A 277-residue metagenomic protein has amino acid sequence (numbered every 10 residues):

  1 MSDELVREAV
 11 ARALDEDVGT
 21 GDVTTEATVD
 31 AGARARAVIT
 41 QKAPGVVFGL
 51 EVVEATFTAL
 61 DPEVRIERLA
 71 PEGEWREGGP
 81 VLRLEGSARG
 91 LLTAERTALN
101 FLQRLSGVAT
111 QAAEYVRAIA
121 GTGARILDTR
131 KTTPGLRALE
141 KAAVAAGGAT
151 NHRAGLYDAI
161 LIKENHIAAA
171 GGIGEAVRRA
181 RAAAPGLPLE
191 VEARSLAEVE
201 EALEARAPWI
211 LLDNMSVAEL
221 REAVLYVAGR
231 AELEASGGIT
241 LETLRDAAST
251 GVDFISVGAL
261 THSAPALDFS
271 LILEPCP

Functional and structural regions predicted by a protein language model:
M1-A205, W209, A218-Y226, E232-E234 (+4 more regions): Acidic/glycine-rich phosphate/pyrophosphate-binding loops and surrounding catalytic core that coordinate Mg2+
L212: Active-site core of metal-dependent hydrolases
S270-P277: Active-site loop ensemble at the mouth of alpha/beta enzyme cores that anchors a bound cofactor
